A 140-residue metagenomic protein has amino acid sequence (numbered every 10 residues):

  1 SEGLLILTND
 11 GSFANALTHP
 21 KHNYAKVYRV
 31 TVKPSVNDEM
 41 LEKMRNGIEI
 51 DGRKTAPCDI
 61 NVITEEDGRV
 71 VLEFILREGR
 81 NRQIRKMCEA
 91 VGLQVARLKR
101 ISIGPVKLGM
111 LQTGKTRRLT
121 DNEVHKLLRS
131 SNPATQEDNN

Functional and structural regions predicted by a protein language model:
S1-N140: Basic, flexible Lys/Arg- and Gly-enriched helix-loop patches that mediate nucleic-acid binding at interfaces with rRNA
